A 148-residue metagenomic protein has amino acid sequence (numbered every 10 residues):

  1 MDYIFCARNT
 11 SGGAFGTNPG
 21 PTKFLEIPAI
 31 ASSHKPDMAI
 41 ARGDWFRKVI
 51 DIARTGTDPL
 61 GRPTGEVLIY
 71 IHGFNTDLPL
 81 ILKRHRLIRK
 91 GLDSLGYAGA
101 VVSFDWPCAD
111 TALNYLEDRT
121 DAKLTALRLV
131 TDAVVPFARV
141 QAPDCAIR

Functional and structural regions predicted by a protein language model:
M1-V102, W106-L124, T131-D144: Flexible, membrane-associating and regulatory peripheral segments of lipid-active enzymes
A146-R148: Residue in the alpha/beta-hydrolase core beta-strand immediately N-terminal to the catalytic nucleophile
